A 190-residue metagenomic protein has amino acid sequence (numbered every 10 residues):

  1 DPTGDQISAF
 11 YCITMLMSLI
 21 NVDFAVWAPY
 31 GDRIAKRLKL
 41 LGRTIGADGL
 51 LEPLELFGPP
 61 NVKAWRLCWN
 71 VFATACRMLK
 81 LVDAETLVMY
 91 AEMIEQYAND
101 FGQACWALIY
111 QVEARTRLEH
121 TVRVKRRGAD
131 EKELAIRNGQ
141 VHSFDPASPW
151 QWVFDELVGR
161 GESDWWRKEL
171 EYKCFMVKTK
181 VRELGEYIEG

Functional and structural regions predicted by a protein language model:
D1-E189: Short, low-complexity/basic segments of RNA/nucleic acid-handling proteins
